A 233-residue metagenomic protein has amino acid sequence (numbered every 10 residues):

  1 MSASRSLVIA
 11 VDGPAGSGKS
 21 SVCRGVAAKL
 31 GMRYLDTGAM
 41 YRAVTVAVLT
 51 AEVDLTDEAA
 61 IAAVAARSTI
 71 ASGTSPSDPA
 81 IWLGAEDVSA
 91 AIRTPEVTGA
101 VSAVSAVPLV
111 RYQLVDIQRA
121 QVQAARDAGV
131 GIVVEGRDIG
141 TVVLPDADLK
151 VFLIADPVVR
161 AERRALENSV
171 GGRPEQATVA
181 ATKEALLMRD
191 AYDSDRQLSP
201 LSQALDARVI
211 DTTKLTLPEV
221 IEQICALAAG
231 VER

Functional and structural regions predicted by a protein language model:
I9-V11: Hydrophobic anchor at the beta1->P-loop junction of P-loop NTPases
A15: The conserved Walker
K19: Conserved lysine of the Walker
V22: Hydrophobic positions on the alpha1 helix immediately C-terminal to the Walker A/P-loop
G25-E96: N-terminal phosphate/diphosphate-binding loop that engages ATP/GTP or pyrophosphate donors across diverse enzyme folds
G38, A85, L114, V133 (+1 more regions): Residue-level signal for inorganic ion chemistry
G73, Q118, V122-D127, R137-V142 (+2 more regions): Small-molecule kinase domains that catalyze NTP-dependent phosphoryl transfer to phosphate-bearing small molecules
S89-V170: ATP-dependent NMP and nucleoside kinases share a basic, alpha-helical "lid"
